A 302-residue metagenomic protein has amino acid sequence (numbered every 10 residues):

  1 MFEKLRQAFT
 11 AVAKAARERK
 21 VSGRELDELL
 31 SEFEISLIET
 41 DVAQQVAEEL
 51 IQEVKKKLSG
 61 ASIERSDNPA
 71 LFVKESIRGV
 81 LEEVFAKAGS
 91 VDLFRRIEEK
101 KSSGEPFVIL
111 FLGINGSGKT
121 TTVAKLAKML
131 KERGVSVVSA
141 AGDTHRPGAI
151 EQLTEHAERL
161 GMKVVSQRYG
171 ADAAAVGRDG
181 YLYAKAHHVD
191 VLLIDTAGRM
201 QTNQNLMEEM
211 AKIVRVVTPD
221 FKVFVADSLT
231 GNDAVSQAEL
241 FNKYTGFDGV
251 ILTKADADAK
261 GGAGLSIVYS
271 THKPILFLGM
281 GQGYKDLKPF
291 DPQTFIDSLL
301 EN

Functional and structural regions predicted by a protein language model:
M1-F2: Compositionally biased, charge-rich terminal segments
A8-G142, A149-Y169, R178-A184, D190-I194: Primarily NTPase-proximal linker/entry elements flanking Walker-type ATP/GTP-binding cores
V12, F33, V54, V80 (+3 more regions): Alpha-helix boundary/capping residues
D41, D143, D195, D227 (+1 more regions): Acidic active-site catalytic centers that drive phospho-/nucleotidyl reactions and related ester hydrolyses
Q44-V46, R146, D256, Y284: Short hydrophobic/aromatic residue motifs in ordered secondary structure
Q152, D172-H187, Q201-E301: Conserved catalytic-core segment of NTP-binding enzymes
A197-R199: Short glycine-rich anion-binding loops that position phosphate/pyrophosphate groups of nucleotides and phosphorylated
